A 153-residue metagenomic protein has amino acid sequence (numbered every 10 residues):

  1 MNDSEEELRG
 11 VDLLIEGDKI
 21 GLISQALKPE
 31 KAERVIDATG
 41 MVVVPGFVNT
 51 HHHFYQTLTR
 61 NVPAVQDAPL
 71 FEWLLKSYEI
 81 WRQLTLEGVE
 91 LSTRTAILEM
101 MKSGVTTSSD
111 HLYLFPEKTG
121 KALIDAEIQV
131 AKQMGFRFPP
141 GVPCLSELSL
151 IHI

Functional and structural regions predicted by a protein language model:
M1-K31, V42: N-terminal metal-binding scaffold of metallo-dependent hydrolase/deaminase domains
D18, H152-I153: Adenylate-forming
P29-E72, R94, L98-K102, T106: Replace "His-x-His-based motif
V48-T50, S108-D110, F138-G141: Hydrophobic faces of well-ordered beta-strands that scaffold small-molecule active sites in alpha/beta enzyme cores
L58-V89, E147-L150: Active-site gating loops and adjacent loop-to-helix segments of metal-dependent hydrolytic enzymes
T59, Y113, P143-C144: Short, ordered loop/turn segments at secondary-structure junctions
R82-T106, D110-F115: Hydrophobic alpha-helical hairpins/lids featuring a short glycine-rich hinge
E117-I151: Metal-coordinating catalytic core of metallo-dependent amide/deamination hydrolases
